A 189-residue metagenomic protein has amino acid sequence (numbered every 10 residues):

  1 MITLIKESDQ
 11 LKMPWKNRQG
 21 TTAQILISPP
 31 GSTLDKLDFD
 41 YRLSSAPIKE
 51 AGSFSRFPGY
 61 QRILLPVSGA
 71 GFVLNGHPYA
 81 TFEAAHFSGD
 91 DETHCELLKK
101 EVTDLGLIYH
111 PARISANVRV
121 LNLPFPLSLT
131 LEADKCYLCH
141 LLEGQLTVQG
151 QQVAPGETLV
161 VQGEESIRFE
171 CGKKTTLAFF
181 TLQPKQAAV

Functional and structural regions predicted by a protein language model:
M1-V189: Jelly-roll (double-stranded beta-helix
